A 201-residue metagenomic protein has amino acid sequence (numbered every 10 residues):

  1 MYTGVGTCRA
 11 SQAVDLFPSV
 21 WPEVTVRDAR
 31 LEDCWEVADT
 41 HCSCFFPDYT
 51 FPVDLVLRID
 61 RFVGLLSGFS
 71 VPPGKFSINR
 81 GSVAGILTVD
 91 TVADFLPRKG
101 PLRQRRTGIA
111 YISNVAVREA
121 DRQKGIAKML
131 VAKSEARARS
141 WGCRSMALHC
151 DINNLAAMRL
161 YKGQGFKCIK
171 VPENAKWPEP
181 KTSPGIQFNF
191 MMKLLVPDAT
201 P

Functional and structural regions predicted by a protein language model:
M1-W35, Y49, T200-P201: Conserved N-terminal entry element of GNAT/NAT acetyltransferase domains
S11-A13, V24, V71-G74, L96-G100 (+3 more regions): Eukaryotic intrinsically disordered and solvent-exposed regulatory patches
V20, V83, R106, Y111 (+2 more regions): Exposed loop/turn and edge beta-strand positions of beta-sandwich/beta-sheet ligand-binding modules
L31, D39-A120, V131-A132, R137 (+2 more regions): Acetyl-CoA-dependent GNAT
E36-V37, Y111, G125-M129, K133 (+2 more regions): Acidic, Ser/Thr-rich intrinsically disordered and amphipathic helical segments
R118-A120, K124, I152-N153: Active-site acidic-Proline motif in GNAT/NAT acetyltransferases
Q123-A136, S140, R159-G163: Conserved acetyl-CoA-binding loop-helix of GNAT-fold acetyltransferases
R144-A147, D151-M158, K162-P201: C-terminal "cap" of GNAT-fold acetyltransferases
